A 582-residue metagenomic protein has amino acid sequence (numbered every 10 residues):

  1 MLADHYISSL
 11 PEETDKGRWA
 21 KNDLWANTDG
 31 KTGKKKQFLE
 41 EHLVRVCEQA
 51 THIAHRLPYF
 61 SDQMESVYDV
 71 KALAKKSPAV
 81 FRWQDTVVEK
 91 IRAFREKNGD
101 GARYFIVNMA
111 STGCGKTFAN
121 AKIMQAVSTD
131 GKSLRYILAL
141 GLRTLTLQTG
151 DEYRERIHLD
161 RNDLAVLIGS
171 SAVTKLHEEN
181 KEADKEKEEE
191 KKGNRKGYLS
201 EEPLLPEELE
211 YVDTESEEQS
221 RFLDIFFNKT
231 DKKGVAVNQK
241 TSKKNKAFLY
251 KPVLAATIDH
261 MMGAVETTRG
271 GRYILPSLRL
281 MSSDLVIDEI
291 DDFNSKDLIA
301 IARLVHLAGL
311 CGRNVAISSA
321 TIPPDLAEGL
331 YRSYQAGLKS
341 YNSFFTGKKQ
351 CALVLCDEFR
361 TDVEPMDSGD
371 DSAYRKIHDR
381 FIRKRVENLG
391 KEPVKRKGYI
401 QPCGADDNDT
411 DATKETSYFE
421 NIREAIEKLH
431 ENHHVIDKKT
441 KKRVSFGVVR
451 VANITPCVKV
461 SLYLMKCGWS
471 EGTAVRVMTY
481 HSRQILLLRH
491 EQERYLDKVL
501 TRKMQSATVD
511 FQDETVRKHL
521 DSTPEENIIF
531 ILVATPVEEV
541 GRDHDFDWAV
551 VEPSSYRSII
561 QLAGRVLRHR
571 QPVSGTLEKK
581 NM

Functional and structural regions predicted by a protein language model:
M1-A74: N-terminal accessory nucleic-acid engagement/regulatory domains that precede and modulate ATP-driven motor cores
Q63, L73-Y104, F118-A119, I299-A300: N-terminal pre-P-loop "Q-motif" helix
R82-N98, A102, S111-C114, S128-D130 (+5 more regions): Conserved C-terminal RecA-like helicase domain
D100-M124, E289, F293-K296, S319: Walker A/P-loop
D259-M262, Y273-C311: SF2 helicase catalytic motif II
I317, A336-C457: Conserved interdomain linker/interface between the two RecA-like ATPase lobes of SF2 helicase motors
T515-T523, L532-F546, G564: SF2 helicase motor core recognition
A549, Y556-M582: Conserved SF2 helicase motif VI
